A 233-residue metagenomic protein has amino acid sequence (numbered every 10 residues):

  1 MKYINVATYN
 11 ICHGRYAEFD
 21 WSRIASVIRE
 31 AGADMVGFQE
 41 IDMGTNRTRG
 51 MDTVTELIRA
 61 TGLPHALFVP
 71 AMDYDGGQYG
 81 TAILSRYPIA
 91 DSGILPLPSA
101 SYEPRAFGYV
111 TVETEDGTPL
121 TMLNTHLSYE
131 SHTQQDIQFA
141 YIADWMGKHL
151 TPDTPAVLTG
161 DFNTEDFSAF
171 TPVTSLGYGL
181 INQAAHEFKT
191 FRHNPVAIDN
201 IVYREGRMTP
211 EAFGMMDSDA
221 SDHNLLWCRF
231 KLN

Functional and structural regions predicted by a protein language model:
M1-M35, R49, R59-A60, H65-N233: Active-site regions of metal-assisted phosphoester/phosphodiester hydrolases, unifying DNase/endonuclease modules
G37-D42: A short beta-strand-loop structural module common to alpha/beta enzyme folds
M43-V54: Membrane-embedded segments
